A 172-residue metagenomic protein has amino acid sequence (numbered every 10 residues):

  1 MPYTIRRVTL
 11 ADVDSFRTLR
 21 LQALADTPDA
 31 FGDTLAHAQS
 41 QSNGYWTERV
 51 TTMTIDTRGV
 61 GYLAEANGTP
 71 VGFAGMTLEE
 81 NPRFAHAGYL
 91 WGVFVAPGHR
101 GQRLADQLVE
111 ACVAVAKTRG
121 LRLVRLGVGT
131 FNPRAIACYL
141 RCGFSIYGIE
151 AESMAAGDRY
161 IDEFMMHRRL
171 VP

Functional and structural regions predicted by a protein language model:
M1-T4, V171-P172: Short, low-complexity, intrinsically disordered N-terminal peptides in bacterial proteins
L10-A11, R17-T18, Q22-G92, A96-G98 (+4 more regions): Acetyl-CoA-dependent GNAT
A96-G98, Q102, T130-F131: Active-site acidic-Proline motif in GNAT/NAT acetyltransferases
Q102, D106, E110, P133: Residues forming the Rossmann-fold NAD(P)(H) cofactor-binding site
Q102, T118-R122: Short coil/turn segments at alpha/beta junctions that flank glycine-rich nucleotide-binding fingerprints
R122-R125, G129-I136, L140-P172: C-terminal "cap" of GNAT-fold acetyltransferases
